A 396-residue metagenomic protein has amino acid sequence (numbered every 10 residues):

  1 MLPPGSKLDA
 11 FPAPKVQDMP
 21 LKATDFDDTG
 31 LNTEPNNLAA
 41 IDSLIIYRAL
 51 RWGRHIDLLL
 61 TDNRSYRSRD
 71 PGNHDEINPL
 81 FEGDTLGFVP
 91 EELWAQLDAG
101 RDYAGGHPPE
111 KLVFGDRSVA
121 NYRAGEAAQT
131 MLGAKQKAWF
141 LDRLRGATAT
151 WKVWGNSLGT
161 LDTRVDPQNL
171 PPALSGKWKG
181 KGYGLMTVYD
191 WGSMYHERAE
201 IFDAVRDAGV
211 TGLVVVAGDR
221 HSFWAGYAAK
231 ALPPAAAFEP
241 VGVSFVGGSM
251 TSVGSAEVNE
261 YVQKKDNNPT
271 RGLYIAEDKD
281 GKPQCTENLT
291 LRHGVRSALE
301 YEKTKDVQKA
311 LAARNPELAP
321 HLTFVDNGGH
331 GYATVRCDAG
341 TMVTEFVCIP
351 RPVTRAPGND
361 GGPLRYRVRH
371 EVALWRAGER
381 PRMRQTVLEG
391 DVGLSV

Functional and structural regions predicted by a protein language model:
M1-V396: Long, structured stretches of catalytic cores involved in phosphate-ester chemistry, encompassing
